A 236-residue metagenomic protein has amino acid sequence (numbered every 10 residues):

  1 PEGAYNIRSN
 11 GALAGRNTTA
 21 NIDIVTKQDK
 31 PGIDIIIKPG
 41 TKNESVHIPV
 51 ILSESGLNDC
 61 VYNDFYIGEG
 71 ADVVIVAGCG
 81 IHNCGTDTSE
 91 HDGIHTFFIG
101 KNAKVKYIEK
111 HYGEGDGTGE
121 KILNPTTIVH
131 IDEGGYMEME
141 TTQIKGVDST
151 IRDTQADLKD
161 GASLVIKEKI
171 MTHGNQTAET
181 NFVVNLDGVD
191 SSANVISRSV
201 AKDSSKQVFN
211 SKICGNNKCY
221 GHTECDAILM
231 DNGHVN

Functional and structural regions predicted by a protein language model:
N6-S9, A14-N236: Conserved beta-strand/loop scaffold segments within soluble protein domains that form the structured core and edges
